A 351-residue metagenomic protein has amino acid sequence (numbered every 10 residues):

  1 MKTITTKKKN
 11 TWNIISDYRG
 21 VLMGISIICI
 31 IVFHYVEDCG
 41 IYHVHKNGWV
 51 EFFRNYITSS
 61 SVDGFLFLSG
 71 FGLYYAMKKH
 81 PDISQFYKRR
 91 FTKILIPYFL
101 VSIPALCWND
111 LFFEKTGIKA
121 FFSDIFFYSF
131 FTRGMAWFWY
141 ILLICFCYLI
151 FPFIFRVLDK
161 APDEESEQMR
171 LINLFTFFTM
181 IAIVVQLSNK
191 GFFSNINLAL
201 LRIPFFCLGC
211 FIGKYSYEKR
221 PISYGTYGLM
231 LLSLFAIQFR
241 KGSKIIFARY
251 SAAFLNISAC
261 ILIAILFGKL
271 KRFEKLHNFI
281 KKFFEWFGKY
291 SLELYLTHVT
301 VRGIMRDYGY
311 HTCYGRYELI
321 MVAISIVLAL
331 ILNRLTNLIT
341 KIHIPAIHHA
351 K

Functional and structural regions predicted by a protein language model:
M1-M180, N278, F287-Y290, Y310-K351: Membrane-cytosol interface segments of multi-pass membrane proteins, especially ER/Golgi lipid-handling enzymes
I4, K8-N10, S188, F192-C207 (+2 more regions): Alpha-helical transmembrane segments and terminal signal-anchor/GPI-anchor hydrophobic tails, characterized by long
I30, L73-A76, V101, L106-N109 (+10 more regions): Hydrophobic alpha-helical segments of integral membrane proteins
E37, F131, I212, T300-V301: Flexible, active-site-proximal loop/turn residues at the rims of small-molecule/cofactor binding pockets and catalytic
S123-F127, F151, F177-V185, L229-A236 (+1 more regions): Hydrophobic, membrane-inserted alpha-helices
F151-I154, F206-I212: Generic transmembrane alpha-helix motif of multi-pass integral membrane proteins
V157-F177, I212-F235: Hydrophobic alpha-helical segments of polytopic membrane proteins
